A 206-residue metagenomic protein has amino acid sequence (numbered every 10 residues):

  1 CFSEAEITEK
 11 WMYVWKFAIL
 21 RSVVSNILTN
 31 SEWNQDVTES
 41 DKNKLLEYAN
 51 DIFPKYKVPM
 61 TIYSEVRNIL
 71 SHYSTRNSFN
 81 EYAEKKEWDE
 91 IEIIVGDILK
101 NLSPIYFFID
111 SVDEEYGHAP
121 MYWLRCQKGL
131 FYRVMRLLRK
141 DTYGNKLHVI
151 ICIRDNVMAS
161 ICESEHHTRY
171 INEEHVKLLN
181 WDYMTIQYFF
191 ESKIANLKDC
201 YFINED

Functional and structural regions predicted by a protein language model:
C1-Y106, E115: P-loop NTPase nucleotide-binding core
E90-F108, V112-D206: The catalytic "switch" region of P-loop NTPases
